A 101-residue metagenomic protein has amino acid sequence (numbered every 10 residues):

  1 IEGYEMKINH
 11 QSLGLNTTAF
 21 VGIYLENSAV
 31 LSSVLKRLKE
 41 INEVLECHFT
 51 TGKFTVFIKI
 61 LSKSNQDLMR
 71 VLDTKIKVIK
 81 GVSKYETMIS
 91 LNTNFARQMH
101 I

Functional and structural regions predicted by a protein language model:
I1-I101: A compositional/biophysical signature of low hydrophobicity enriched in polar/charged and small residues
